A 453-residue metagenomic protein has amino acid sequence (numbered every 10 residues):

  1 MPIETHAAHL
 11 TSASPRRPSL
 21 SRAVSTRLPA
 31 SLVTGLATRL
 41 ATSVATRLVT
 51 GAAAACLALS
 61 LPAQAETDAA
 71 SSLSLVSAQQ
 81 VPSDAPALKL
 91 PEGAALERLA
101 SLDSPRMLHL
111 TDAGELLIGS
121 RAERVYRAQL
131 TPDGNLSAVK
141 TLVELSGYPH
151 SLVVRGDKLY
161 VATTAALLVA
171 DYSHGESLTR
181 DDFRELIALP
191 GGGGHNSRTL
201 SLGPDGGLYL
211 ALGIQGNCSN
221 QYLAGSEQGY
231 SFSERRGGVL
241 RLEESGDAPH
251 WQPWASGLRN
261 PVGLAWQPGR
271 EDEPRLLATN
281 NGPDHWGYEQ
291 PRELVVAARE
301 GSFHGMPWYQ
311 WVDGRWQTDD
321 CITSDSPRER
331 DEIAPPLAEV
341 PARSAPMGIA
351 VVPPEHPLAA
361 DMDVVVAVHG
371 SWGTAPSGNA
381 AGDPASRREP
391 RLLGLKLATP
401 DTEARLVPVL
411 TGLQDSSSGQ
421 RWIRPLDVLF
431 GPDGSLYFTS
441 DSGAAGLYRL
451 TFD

Functional and structural regions predicted by a protein language model:
A45-S60: Bacterial N-terminal signal peptides
E66-L90, I214-Y222, S226-A248, Q252 (+6 more regions): Beta-propeller domain segments
L96-A100, A138-V143, R184-L189, H250-W254 (+2 more regions): A short beta-strand motif characteristic of beta-propeller blades
S101-A113, E144-K158, A162, G191-L208 (+3 more regions): Beta-rich, blade/repeat-based domains predominating in secreted/periplasmic proteins but also intracellular
L117-N135: Beta-propeller domains
I118-G119, V161, Y209-A211, L277-N280 (+2 more regions): Residue position within the beta-strands of beta-propeller blades
A122, T131, A165, S173 (+4 more regions): Residue-level signature of beta-propeller blades and closely related beta-rich strand-turn architectures in secreted
A165-L202: Asp-box/WD-like beta-propeller blade repeats and closely related beta-sheet repeat scaffolds
